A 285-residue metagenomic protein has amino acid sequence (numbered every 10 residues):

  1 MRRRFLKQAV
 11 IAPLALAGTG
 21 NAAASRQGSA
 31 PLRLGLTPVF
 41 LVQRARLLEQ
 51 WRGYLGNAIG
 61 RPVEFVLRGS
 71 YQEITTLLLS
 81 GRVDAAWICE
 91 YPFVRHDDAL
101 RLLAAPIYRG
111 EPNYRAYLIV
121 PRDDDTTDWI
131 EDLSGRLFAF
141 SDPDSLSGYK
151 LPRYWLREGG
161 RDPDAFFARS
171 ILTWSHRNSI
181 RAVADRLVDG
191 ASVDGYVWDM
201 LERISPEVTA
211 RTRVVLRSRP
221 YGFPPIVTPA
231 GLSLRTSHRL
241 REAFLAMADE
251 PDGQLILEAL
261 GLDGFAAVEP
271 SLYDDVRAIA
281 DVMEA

Functional and structural regions predicted by a protein language model:
R3, T76-D132, R153: Acidic, polar ligand-binding/catalytic clefts
R4-A24: N-terminal export signals
S29, L34-G56, R68, R115-I180 (+1 more regions): Bilobed "Venus flytrap"/periplasmic-binding protein-like clamshell domains and structurally analogous long
S29-T37, Y108-L118, P206-F244, E258-I279: Periplasmic-binding protein-like
Q50, Y54-A86: N-terminal, post-signal-peptide region of Sec/Tat-exported proteins
P62, F140-E158, E242-E284: Ligand-binding clefts/hinges and TM-proximal coupling segments of bilobed small-molecule sensing domains
Q72-A86, E131, S175-Y196: Short helices/loops that flank or line small-molecule/ion binding pockets
W87-A99, R157-E158, A184, D189-T209: A ligand-binding cleft/hinge motif common to bilobed small-molecule-binding domains
